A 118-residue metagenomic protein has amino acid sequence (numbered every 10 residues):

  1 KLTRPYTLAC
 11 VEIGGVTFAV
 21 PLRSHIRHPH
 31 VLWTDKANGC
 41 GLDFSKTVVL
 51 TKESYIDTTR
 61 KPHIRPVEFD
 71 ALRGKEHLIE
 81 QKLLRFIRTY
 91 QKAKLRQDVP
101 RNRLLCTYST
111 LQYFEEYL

Functional and structural regions predicted by a protein language model:
K1: Short basic/aromatic-enriched segments
R4-I13: Catalytic nucleophile-His microenvironment captured as a short glycine-rich beta-strand/loop that brackets
E12-K46: Compact nucleic-acid interaction/catalytic patches
D35-L118: C-terminal terminal-subdomain/extension
